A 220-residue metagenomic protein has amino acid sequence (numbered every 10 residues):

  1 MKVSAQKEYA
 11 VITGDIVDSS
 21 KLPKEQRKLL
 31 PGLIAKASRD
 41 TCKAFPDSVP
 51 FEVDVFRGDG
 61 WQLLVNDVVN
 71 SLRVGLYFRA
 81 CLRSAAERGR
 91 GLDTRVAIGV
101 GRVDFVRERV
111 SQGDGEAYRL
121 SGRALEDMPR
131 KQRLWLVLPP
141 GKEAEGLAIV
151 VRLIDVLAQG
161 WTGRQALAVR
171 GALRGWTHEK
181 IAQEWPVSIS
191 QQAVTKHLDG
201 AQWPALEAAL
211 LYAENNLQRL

Functional and structural regions predicted by a protein language model:
M1-L220: Regulatory and interdomain segments flanking nucleotide-handling catalytic cores in signaling/defense enzymes
